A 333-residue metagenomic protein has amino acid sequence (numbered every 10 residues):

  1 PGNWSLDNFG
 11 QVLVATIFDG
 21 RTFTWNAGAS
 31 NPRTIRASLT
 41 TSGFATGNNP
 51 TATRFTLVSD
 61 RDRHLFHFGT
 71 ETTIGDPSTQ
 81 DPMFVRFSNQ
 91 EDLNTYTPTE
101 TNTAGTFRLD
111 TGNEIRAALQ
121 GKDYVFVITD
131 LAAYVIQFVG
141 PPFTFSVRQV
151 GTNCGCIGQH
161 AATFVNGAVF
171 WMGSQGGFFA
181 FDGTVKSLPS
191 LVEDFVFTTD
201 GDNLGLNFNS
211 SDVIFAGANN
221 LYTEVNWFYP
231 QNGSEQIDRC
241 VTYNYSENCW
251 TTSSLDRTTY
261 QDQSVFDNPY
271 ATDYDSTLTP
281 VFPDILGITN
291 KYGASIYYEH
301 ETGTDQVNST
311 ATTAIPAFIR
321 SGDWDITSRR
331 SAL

Functional and structural regions predicted by a protein language model:
P1-N8, N113, Q120, G151-L333: Beta-sheet repeat architectures centered on beta-propellers
W4, T24-W25, I128, M172: Tryptophan-centric aromatic hotspots in well-structured domains and transmembrane helices
F9-R36: Hydrophobic or amphipathic alpha-helical targeting/insertion segments
V12-V14, H64-F66, T242: Residues within well-ordered beta-strands of beta-sheet-rich folds
V14-A15, V125, V169, L286: Hydrophobic beta-strand segments that make up the repeating blades of beta-propeller and related beta-repeat
T16-I17, G69-T70, T129-D130, Y229-N232 (+1 more regions): Beta-strand C-termini and the immediately following turn/loop, strongest in propeller blades
S30-I214, N248-T252: Beta-propeller and closely related beta-pinwheel folds
